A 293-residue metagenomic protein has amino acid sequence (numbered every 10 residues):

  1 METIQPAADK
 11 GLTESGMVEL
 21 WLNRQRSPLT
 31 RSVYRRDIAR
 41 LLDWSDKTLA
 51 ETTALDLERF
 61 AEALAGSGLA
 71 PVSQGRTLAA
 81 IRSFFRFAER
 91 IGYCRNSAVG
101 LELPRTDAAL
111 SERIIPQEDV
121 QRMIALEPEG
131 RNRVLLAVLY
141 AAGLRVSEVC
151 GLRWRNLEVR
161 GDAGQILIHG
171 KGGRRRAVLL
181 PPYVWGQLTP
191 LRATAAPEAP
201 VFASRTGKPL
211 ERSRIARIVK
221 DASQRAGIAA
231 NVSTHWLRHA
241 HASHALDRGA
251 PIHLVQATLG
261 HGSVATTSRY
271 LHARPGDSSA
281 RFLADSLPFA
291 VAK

Functional and structural regions predicted by a protein language model:
M1-K293: Conserved catalytic core of the tyrosine transesterase superfamily
